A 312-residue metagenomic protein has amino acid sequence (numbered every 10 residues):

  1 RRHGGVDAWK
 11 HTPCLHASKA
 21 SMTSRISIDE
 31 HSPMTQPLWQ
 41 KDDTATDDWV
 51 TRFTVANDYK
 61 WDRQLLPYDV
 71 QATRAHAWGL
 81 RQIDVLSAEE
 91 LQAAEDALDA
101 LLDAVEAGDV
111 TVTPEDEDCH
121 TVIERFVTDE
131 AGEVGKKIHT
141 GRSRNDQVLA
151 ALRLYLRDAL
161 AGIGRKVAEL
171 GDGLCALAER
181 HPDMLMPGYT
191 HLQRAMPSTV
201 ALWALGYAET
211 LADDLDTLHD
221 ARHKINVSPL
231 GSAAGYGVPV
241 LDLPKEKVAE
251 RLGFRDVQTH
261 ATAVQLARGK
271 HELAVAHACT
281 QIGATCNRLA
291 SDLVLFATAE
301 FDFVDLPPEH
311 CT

Functional and structural regions predicted by a protein language model:
R2-V6: Intrinsically disordered, glycine-rich low-complexity segments
S21-S24: Hydrophobic, low-acid, alpha-helix-prone terminal segments
S27-D29: Residues marking helix boundaries in flexible regions
S32-S228, A234-G237, D242-A249, D256: A helix-coil-helix interface module used to build multimeric assemblies and to scaffold catalytic/cofactor sites
G253-T312: Acidic, glycine-rich loop-and-beta core segments that form the ion-binding/anion-interacting portion of active sites
